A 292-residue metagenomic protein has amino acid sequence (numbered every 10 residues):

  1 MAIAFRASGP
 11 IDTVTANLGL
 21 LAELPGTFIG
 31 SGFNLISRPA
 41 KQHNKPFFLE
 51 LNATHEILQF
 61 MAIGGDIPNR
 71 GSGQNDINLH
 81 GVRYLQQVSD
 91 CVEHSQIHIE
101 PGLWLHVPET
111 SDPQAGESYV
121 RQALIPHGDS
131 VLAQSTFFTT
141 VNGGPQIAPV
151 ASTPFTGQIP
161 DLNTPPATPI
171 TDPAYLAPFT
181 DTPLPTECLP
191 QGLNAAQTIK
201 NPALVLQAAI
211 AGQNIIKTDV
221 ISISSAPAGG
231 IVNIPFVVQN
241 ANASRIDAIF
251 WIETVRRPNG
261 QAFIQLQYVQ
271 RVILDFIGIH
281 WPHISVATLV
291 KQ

Functional and structural regions predicted by a protein language model:
A2-Q292: Soluble ligand-binding/transfer domains with enclosed cavities or grooves
